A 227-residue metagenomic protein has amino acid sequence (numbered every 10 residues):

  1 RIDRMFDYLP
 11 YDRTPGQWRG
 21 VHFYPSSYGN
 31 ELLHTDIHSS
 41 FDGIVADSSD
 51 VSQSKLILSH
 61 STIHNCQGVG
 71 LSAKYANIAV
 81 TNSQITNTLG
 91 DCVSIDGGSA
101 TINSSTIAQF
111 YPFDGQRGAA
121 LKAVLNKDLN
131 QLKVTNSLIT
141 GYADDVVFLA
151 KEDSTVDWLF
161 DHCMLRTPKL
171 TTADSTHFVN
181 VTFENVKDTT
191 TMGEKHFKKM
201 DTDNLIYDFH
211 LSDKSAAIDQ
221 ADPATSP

Functional and structural regions predicted by a protein language model:
R1-P227: Beta-strand/loop edge motif enriched in small/polar residues
